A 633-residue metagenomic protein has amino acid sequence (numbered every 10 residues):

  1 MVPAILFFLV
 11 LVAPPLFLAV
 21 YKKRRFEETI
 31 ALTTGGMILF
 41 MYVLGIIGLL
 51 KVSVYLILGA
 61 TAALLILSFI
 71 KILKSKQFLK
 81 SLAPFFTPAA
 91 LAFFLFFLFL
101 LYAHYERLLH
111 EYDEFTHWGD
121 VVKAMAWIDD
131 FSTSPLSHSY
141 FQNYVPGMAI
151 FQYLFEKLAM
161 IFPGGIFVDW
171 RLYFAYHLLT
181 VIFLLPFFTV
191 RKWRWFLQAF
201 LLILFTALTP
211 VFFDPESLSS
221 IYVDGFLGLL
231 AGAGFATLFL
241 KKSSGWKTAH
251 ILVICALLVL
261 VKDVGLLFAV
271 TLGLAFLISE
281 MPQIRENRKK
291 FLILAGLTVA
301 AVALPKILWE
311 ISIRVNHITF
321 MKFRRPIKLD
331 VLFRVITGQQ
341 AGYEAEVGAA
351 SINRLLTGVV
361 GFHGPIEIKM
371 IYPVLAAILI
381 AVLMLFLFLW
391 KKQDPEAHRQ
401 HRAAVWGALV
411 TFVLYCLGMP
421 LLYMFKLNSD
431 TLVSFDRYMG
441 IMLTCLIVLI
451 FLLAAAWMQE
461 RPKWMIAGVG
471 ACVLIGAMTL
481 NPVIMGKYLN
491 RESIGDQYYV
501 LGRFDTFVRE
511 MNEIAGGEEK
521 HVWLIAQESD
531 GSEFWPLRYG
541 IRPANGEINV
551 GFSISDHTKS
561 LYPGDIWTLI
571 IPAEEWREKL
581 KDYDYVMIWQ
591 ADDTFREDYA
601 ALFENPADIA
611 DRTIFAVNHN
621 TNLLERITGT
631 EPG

Functional and structural regions predicted by a protein language model:
M1-A83: Membrane-embedded, hydrophobic transmembrane alpha-helices
L39-G45, K247-D263, L267-L274: Membrane-interface alpha helices of multi-pass inner-membrane proteins
F69-L73, K80, P84, F268-V299: Perimembrane helix-loop-helix junctions
F97-W195: Active-site lumenal/periplasmic loops and adjacent helix-entry segments of GT-C-fold, multi-pass membrane
E106-L108, F151, I278-P282, R288-F388 (+1 more regions): Membrane-lumen/periplasm interface segments of specific transmembrane helices in polyprenyl phosphate-linked
K123, V223-A231, V261, L267-F268 (+3 more regions): Hydrophobic/aromatic-rich transmembrane helices and adjacent perimembrane loops
W246-C255, G273-L274, K289-A303, V405-W406 (+1 more regions): Signature aromatic-anchored transmembrane alpha helix within multi-pass, membrane-resident enzymes that catalyze glycan
N316, F320, C472-R538, L623 (+1 more regions): Membrane-embedded, lumen/periplasm-facing catalytic core of multi-pass transferases that use lipid-linked donors
